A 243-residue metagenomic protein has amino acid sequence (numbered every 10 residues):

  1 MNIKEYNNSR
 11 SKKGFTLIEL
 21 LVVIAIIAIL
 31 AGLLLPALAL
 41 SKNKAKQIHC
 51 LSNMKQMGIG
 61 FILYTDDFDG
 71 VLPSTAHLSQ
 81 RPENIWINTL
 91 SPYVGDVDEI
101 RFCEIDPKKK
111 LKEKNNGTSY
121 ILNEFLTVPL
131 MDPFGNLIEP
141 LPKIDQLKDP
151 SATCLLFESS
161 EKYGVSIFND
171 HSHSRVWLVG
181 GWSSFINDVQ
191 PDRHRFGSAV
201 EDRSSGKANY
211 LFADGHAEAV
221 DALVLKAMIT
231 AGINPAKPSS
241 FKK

Functional and structural regions predicted by a protein language model:
M1-N2: N-terminal hydrophobic targeting signals that begin at the initiator methionine
E5, V22-V23, G60, G206: Hydrophobic alpha-helical context, especially transmembrane and signal-peptide helices
E5-Y6, K13, L20, F125 (+2 more regions): Intrinsic disorder/low-complexity segments enriched in polar/small residues
Y6-N8, K13, H171, G180-G181: Intrinsic disorder/low-complexity segments
N7-S52: Amphipathic alpha-helical segments typified by the pilin-like N-terminal helix that continues immediately C-terminal
I48-K243: Short, well-structured segments within or immediately adjacent to enzyme catalytic domains that line ligand-binding
